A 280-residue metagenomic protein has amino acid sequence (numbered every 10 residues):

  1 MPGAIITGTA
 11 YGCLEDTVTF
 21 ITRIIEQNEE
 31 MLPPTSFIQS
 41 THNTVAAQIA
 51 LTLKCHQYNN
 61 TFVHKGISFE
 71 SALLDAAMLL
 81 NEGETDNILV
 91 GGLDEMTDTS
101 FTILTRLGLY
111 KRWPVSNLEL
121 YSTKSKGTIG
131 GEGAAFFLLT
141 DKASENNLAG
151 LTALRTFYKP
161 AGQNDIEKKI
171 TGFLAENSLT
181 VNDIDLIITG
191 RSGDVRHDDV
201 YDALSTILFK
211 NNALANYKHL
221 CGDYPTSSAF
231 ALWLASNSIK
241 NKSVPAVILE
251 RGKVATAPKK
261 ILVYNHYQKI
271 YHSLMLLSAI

Functional and structural regions predicted by a protein language model:
M1-I6, A10-D16, A72-D75, D165-D185 (+4 more regions): Conserved active-site "lid/cap" helical segment
P2-A4, N87, P258-K260: Residues that mark the start of a beta-strand
I6-T9, V63, I88-D94, V263-H266 (+1 more regions): Short beta-strand segments
G12-D75, L107-T128, D202-W233: Conserved catalytic cysteine-centered active-site region of acyl-thioester-dependent Claisen-condensing enzymes
D16-T19, T99-L104, D199-V200, S273-L276: Short acidic, glycine/serine/threonine-rich loops at helix termini
H42, A50-T52, T61-G92, E132-E145 (+1 more regions): Active-site-proximal alpha-helical scaffold in enzymes
D86-I88, G92-R106, S125, T152-Q163 (+2 more regions): Acyl-CoA/ACP chain-elongation machinery
R106-V181, D185-L186, N211, P258-K260 (+1 more regions): Condensing-enzyme catalytic core mediating Claisen C-C bond formation in acyl metabolism
